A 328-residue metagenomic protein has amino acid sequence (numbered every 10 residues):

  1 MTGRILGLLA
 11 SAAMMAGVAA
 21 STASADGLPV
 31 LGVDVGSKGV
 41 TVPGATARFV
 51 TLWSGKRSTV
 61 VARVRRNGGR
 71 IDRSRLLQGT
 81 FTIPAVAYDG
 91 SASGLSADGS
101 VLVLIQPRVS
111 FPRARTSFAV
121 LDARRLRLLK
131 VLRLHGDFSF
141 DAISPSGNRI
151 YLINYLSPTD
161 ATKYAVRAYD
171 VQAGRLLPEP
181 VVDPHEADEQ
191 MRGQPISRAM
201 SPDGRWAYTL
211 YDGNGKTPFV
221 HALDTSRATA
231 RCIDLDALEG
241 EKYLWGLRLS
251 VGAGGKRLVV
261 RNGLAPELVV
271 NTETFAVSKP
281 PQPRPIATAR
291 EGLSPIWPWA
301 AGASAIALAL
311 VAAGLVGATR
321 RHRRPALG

Functional and structural regions predicted by a protein language model:
G27-V33, R70-A85, R127-R133, R175-Q190 (+2 more regions): A short beta-strand motif characteristic of beta-propeller blades
V30-P43, T80-G94, L134-S146, H185-M200 (+2 more regions): Repeated scaffold domains used in trafficking and secretory/extracellular systems, primarily beta-propellers
A45-A47, D98-S100, S146-N148, D203-R205 (+1 more regions): Short coil/turn segments that connect the beta-strands within blades of beta-propeller domains
V50-T51, L104, L152-I153, T209 (+1 more regions): Residue position within the beta-strands of beta-propeller blades
L52-S58, P107-P112, Y155-A161, D212-T217 (+1 more regions): Short glycine/acidic-enriched loop and turn motifs that connect beta-strands
R65-G69, D122-L126, D170-G174, D224-A228 (+1 more regions): Short loop/turn segments that connect beta-strands within beta-propeller blades
D234-L293: Membrane-proximal extracellular "stem/stalk" segments of glycoproteins immediately N-terminal to a transmembrane helix
A305-G328: C-terminal membrane-anchoring or membrane-association module
